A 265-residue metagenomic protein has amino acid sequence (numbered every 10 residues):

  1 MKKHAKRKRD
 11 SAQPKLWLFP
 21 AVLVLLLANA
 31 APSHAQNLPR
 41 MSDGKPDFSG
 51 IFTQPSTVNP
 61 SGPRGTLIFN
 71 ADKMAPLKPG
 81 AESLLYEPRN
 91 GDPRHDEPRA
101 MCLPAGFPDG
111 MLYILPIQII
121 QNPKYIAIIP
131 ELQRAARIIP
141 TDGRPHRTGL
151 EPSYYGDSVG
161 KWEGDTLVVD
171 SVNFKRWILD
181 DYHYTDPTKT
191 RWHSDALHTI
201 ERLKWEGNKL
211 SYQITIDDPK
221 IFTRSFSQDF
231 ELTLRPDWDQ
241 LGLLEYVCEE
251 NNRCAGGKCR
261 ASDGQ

Functional and structural regions predicted by a protein language model:
M1-L16: N-terminal secretory signal peptides that target proteins for export/translocation
K2-K3, P32-Q265: PEST-like low-complexity, intrinsically disordered acidic/proline/serine-rich tracts that flank trafficking/processing
R9, A30-P32: A composition/secondary-structure signal for short, hydrophobic, low-basic-content segments with alpha-helix propensity
W17-A30: Bacterial N-terminal signal peptides
